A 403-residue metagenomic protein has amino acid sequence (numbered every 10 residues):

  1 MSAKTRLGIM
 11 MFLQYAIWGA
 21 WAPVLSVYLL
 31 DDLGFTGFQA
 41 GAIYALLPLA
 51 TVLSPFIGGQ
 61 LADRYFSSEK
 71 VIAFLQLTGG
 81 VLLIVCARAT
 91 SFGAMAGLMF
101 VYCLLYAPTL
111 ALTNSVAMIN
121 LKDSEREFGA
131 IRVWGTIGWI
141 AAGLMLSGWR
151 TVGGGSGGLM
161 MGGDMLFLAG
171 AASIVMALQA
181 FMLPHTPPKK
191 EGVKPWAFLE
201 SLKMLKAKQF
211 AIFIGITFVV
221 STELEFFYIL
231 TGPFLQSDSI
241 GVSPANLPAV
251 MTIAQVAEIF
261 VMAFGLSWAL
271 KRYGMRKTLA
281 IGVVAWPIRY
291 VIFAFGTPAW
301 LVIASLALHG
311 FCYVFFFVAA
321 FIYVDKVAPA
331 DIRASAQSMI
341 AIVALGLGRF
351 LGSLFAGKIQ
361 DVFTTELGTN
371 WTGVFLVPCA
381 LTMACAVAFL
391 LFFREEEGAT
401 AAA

Functional and structural regions predicted by a protein language model:
M1, L183-I216, S237: Juxtamembrane intracellular "pre-TM" segments in multi-pass secondary transporters
M1-P48, Q209-V250, F317, S353: Helix-loop boundary and gating motifs at the non-cytosolic
F12, L82-C86, F92-L112, V116 (+2 more regions): Hydrophobic core of transmembrane alpha-helices in multi-pass small-molecule transporters, especially MFS/SLC-type
L53-S67, R150-G154, V261-M275, Q360-D361: Helix-to-loop junctions at the C-terminal end of transmembrane segments in multipass secondary transporters
L53-T90: Conserved MFS/SLC helix-loop-helix module at the cytosolic interface between two early adjacent transmembrane helices
K70-I84, K277-I292: Structural signature of the two symmetry-related core transmembrane helices
C86-A87, S173-P184, L376-A403: Multi-pass alpha-helical transporter architecture, strongest for 12-TM Major Facilitator/SLC carriers used
G148-A172, K358-T382: A membrane-interface helix-boundary motif in multi-pass transporters
